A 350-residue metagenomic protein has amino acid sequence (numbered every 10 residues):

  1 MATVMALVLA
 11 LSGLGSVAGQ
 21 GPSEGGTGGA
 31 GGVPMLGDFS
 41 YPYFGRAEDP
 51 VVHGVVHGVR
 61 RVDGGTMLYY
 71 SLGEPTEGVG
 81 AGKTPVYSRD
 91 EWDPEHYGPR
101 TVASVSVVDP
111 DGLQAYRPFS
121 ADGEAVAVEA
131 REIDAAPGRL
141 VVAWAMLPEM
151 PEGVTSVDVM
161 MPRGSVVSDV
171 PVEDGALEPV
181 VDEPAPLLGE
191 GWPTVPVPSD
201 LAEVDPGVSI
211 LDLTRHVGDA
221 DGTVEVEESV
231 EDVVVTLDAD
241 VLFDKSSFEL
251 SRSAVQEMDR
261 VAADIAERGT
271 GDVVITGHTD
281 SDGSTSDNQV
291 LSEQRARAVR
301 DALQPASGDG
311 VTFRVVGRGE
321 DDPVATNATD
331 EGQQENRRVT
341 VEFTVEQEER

Functional and structural regions predicted by a protein language model:
M1-P22: Secretory targeting and sorting signals
G31-V62, T76: Low-complexity, acidic Ser/Thr/Pro/Gly-rich terminal tails and inter-domain linkers that flank the onset of structured
V56-G58, E129-A135: Beta-strand-rich interaction surfaces with strong enrichment in secreted/lumenal proteins
G65-T76, V235: Short, well-ordered beta-strand segments enriched in hydrophobic/aromatic residues
T76-E132, Q256-V261: The feature marks short-to-medium sequence segments in extracytoplasmic or secretory-pathway proteins
L140-S168: Short, surface-exposed ligand- or partner-binding patches at beta-edge/loop junctions that are enriched in aromatics
V217-E231, L242-T276, R300-G308, V341-F343 (+1 more regions): Periplasmic peptidoglycan-binding/anchoring modules of Gram-negative envelope and division proteins
T270, H278-R350: Periplasmic OmpA-like peptidoglycan-binding domain that tethers envelope proteins to the cell wall
